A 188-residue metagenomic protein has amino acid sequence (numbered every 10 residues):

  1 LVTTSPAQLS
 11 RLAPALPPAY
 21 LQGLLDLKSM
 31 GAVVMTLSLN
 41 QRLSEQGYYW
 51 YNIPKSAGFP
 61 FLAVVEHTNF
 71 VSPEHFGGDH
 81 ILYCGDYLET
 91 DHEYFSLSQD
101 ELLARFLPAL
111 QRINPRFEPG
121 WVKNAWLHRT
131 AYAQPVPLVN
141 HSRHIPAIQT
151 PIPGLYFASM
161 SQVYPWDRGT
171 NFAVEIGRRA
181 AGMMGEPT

Functional and structural regions predicted by a protein language model:
V2-L82, Y87-S96, D100, R105-R116 (+2 more regions): Mid-domain catalytic core of redox enzymes that form a hydrophobic substrate pocket/lid adjacent to a catalytic redox
R11-A13, P137, D167-R168: Short glycine-/acidic-enriched loop or helix-start segments at secondary-structure transitions that form or flank
F59, G120, T150-P153: Structured loop/turn residues at beta-strand edges in well-structured enzyme cores
V64, G120-W126, L155: Generic beta-strand hydrophobic packing signal
V71-G77, R129-F157, S161-Y164: FAD-binding beta-loop-beta segment adjacent to the flavin cofactor pocket
P108, R112-N114, K123-L127, R179 (+1 more regions): Rossmann-like nucleotide/phosphate-binding core characteristic of flavoprotein oxidoreductases
E118-W121, S142: Short helix-terminating capping/connector loops at secondary-structure junctions
S159-M184: A conserved FAD-binding loop/helix module that cradles the flavin
